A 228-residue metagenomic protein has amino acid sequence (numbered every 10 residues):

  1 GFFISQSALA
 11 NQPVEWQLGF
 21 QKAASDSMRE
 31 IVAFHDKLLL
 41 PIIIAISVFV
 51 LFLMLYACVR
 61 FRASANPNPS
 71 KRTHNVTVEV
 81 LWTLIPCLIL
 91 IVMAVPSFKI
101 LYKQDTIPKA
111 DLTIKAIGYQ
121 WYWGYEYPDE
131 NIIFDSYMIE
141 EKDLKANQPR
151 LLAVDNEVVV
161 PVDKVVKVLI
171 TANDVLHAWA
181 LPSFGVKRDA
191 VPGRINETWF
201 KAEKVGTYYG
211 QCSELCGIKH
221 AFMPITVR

Functional and structural regions predicted by a protein language model:
G1-N11: N-terminal secretory/membrane targeting signals
F3, L53-Y56, P96: Transmembrane alpha-helix boundary/anchor motif
A10-L38, C58-R228: Non-transmembrane, membrane-proximal soluble domains of secreted or membrane proteins
D36-V48: Alpha-helical transmembrane segments
V48-F61: Alpha-helical transmembrane segments
